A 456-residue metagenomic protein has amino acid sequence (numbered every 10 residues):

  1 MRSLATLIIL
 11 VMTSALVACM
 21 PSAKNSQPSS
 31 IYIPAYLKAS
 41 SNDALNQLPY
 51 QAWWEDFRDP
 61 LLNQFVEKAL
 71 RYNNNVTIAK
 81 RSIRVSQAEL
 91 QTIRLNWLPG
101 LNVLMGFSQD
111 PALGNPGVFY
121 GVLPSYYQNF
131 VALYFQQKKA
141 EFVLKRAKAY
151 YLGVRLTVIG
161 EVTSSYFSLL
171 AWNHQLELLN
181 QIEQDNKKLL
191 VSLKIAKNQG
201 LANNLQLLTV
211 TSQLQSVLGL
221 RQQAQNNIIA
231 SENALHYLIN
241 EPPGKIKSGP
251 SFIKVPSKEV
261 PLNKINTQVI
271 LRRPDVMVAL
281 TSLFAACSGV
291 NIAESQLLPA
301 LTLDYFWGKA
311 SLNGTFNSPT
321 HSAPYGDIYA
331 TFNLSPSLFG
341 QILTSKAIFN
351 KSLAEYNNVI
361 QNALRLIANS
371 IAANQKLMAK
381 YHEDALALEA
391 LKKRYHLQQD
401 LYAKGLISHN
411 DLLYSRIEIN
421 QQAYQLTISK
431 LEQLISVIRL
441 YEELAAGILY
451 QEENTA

Functional and structural regions predicted by a protein language model:
S3-R71, Q225-L271, E442-A456: Terminal intrinsically disordered/low-complexity segments used for targeting and assembly
M20, F142, A149-I265, A373 (+4 more regions): Periplasmic alpha-helical coiled-coil/stalk elements that build and connect Gram-negative outer-membrane
S41, L45-R58, E67, L104-Y126 (+5 more regions): Small/polar, glycine/serine/threonine/aspartate-rich low-complexity segments that form flexible
L62-Q64, F119-G121, S164, T209 (+2 more regions): Transmembrane beta-barrel architecture of outer-membrane proteins
T77-I78, R94-L95, Q128-R155, L205 (+8 more regions): Sec/SRP-type N-terminal targeting helices
A196-L201, Y402-L406, E443-G447: A short glycine-centered flexible hinge/capping loop motif at secondary-structure junctions
